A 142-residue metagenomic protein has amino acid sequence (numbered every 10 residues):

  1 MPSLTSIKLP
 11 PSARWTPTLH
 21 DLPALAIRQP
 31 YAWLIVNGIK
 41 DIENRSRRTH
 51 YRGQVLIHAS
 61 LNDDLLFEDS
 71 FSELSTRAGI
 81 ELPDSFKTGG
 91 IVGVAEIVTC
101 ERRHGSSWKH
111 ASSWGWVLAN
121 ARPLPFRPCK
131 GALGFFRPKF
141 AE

Functional and structural regions predicted by a protein language model:
P2-E142: Structured alpha/beta reader/binder surfaces that contact nucleic acids or chromatin modification marks
